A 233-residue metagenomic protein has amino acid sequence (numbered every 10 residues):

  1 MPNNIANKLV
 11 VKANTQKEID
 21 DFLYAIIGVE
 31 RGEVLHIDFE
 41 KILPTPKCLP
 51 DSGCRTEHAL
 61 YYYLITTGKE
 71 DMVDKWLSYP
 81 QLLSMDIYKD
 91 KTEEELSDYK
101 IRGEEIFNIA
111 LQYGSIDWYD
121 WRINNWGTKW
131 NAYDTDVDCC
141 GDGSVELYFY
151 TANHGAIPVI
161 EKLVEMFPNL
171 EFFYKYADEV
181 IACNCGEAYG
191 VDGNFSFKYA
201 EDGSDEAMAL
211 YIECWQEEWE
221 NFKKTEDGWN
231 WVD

Functional and structural regions predicted by a protein language model:
M1-D233: Intrinsic low-complexity, intrinsically disordered or marginally ordered coil/linker segments
